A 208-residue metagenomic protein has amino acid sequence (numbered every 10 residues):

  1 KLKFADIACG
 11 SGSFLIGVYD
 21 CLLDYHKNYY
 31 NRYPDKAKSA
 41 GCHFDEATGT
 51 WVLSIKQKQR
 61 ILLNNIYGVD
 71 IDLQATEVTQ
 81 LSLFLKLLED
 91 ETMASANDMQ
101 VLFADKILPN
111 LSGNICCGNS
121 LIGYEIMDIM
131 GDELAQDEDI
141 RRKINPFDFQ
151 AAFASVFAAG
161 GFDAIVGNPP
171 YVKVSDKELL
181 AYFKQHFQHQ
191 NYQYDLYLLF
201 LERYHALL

Functional and structural regions predicted by a protein language model:
K1-L208: SAM-dependent methyltransferase catalytic region
